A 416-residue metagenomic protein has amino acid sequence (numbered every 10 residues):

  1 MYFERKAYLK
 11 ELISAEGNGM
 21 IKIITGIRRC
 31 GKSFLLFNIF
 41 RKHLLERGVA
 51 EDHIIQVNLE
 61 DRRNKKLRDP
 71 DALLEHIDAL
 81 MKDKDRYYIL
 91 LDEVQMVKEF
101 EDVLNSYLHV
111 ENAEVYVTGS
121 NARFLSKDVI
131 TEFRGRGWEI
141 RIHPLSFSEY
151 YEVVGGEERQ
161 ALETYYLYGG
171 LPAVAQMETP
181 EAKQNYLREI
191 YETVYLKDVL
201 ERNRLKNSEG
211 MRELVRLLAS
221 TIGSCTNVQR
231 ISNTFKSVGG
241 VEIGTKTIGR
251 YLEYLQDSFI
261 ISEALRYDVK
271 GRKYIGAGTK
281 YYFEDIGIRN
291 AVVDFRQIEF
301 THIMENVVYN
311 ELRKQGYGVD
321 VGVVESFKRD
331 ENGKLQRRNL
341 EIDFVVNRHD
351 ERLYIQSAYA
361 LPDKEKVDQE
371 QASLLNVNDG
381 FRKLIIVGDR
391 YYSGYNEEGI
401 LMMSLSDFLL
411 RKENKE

Functional and structural regions predicted by a protein language model:
Y2, S148-E325: Interdomain hinge/linker elements that couple catalytic modules in large macromolecular machines
Y2, T25, F34, L45 (+3 more regions): A cross-kingdom feature that marks ATP-driven nucleic-acid transaction machinery
Y2-G19: Pre-Walker A adenine-sensing motif
G19-F37: Walker A/P-loop nucleotide-binding motif
L45-D61: Conserved catalytic segments around the Walker B and adjacent sensor/switch elements of P-loop NTPase domains
Q56-D85: Short glycine-rich substrate-engagement loop in P-loop NTPases that contacts/grips substrate
E114-S120, R141: Structural recognition of the conserved hydrophobic beta-strand(s) that form the central parallel beta-sheet of P-loop
R123-W138, V153-G155: Short regulatory helix/loop adjacent to the ATP-binding pocket of P-loop NTPases
